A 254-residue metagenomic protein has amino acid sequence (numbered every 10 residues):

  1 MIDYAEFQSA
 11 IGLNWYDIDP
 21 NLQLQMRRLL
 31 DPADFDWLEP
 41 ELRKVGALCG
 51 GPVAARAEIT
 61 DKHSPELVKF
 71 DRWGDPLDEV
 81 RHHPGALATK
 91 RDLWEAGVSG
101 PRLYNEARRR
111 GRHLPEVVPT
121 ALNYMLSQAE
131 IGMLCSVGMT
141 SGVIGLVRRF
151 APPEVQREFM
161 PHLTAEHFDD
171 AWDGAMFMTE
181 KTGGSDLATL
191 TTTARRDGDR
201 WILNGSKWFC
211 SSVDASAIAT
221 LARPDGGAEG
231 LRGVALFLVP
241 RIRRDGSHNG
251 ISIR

Functional and structural regions predicted by a protein language model:
M1-R112: Extended, charge-enriched "interface" segments that sit outside catalytic cores
P76-D170, S211-V213: Internal helix-loop-helix
T120-N123, D173-A175, T189-T192, A217-I218 (+1 more regions): Short glycine-rich loop/turn motifs
S141, R149-A151, H162-H167, E180-G183 (+3 more regions): Acidic, glycine-rich active-site loops and adjacent beta-strand->loop/helix elements that engage anionic groups
V143, M176, A194, L203-G205 (+1 more regions): Buried hydrophobic positions in well-ordered alpha/beta secondary-structure cores of metabolic enzymes
A151-T192, R196-D199: Internal maturation/activation junctions in enzymes
W172-M178, I202-L203, N249-R254: Short Pro/Gly-enriched beta-strand edge/turn motifs at strand-loop
R200, N204-I251: A short core secondary-structure module
